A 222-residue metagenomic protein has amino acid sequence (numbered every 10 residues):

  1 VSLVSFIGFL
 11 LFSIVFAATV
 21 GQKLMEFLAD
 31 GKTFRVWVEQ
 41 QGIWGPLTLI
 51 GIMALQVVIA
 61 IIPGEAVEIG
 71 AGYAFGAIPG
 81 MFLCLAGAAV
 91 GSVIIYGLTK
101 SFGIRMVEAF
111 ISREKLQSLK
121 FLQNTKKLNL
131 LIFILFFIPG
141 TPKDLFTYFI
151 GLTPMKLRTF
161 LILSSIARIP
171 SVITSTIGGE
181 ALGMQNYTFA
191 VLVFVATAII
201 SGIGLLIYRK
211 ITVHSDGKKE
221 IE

Functional and structural regions predicted by a protein language model:
V1-S5: N-terminal membrane topogenic signal
S13-I50, A89-L145, L152-M155, L182-T197 (+1 more regions): Membrane-interfacial helix-loop-helix
P46, E68-I69, G80-C84, I132 (+2 more regions): Alpha-helical transmembrane segments and their helix-entry boundary regions
I50-A54, M81, L85-A89, F133-F137 (+3 more regions): Residue-level signature of the transmembrane alpha-helical core of multi-pass small-molecule transporters
M53-G80, P139-T147, R158, R168-T174: Transmembrane helix boundary and interhelical junction motifs in multipass membrane proteins
E68-I69, Y96, R105, Y148 (+2 more regions): Transmembrane alpha-helix boundary and packing residues in multipass membrane permease domains and related
F149-S165: Glycine/small-residue-rich hydrophobic helix-like segments
